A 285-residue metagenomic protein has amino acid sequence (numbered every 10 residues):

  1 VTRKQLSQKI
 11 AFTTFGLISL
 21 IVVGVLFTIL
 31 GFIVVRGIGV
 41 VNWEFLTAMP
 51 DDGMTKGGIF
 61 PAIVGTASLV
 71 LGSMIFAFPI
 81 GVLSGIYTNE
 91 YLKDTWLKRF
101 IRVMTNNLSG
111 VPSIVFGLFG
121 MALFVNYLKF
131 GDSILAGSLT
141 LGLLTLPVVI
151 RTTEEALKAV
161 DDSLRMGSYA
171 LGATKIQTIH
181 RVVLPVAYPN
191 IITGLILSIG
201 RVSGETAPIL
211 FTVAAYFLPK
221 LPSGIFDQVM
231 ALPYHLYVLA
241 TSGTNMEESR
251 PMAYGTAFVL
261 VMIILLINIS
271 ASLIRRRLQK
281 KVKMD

Functional and structural regions predicted by a protein language model:
V1-S19, S272-D285: Transmembrane alpha-helical segments of polytopic membrane transport and secretion proteins
G53-G57, I209-V261: Interhelical loop and adjacent transmembrane-helix boundary motif in polytopic membrane transport permeases
G57-Y87, L195: Transmembrane alpha-helix signature in integral membrane proteins
M74, K175-V213: Transmembrane alpha-helices
I80, K93-L97, R165-T193: Amphipathic cytosolic juxtamembrane alpha-helices at the membrane-cytosol interface of multi-pass membrane transporters
I80-G120, R151-E155, D285: Cytoplasmic-entry segments and transmembrane alpha-helices of multi-pass inner-membrane transporters
N106-G142: Generic hydrophobic transmembrane alpha-helix motif, especially the helices
E154, K158, D162, Y169 (+2 more regions): C-terminal transmembrane helix and the adjacent membrane-cytosol boundary/short C-terminal tail of inner/organellar
